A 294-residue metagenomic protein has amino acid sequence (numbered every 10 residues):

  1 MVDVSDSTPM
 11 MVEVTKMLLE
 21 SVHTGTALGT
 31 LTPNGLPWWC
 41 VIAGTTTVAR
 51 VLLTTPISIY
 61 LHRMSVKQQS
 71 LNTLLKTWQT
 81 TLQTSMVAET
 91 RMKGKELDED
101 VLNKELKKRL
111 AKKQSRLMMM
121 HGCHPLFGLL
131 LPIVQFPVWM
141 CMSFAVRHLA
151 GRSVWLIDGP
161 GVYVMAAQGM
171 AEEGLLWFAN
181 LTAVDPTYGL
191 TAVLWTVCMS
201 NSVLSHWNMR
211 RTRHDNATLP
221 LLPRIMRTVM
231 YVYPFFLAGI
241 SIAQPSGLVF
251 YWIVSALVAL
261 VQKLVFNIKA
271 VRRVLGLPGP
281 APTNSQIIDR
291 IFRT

Functional and structural regions predicted by a protein language model:
M1-D6, T294: N-terminal mitochondrial targeting presequence
V4-E13, D100-K107, A171: Short, membrane-interfacial amphipathic segments enriched in basic
T8-L61, G169-M170: Long, highly hydrophobic alpha-helical transmembrane signal-anchor segments
M11-T26, L71-L74, W78, Q114 (+1 more regions): Hydrophobic alpha-helical segments of integral membrane proteins, encompassing both true transmembrane helices
N34-V41, T45, A111-H148, V184-D185 (+2 more regions): Transmembrane alpha-helical segments and their cytosolic interface motifs in multi-pass membrane proteins
A49, L53, Q135-W139, S143 (+2 more regions): Alpha-helical transmembrane segments of multipass membrane proteins
L52-P137, H214-P234: Membrane-interface amphipathic helices and adjacent TM-edge segments
W155-F292: Hydrophobic alpha-helical transmembrane segments and adjacent short intramembrane/lumenal linkers of inner/organellar
